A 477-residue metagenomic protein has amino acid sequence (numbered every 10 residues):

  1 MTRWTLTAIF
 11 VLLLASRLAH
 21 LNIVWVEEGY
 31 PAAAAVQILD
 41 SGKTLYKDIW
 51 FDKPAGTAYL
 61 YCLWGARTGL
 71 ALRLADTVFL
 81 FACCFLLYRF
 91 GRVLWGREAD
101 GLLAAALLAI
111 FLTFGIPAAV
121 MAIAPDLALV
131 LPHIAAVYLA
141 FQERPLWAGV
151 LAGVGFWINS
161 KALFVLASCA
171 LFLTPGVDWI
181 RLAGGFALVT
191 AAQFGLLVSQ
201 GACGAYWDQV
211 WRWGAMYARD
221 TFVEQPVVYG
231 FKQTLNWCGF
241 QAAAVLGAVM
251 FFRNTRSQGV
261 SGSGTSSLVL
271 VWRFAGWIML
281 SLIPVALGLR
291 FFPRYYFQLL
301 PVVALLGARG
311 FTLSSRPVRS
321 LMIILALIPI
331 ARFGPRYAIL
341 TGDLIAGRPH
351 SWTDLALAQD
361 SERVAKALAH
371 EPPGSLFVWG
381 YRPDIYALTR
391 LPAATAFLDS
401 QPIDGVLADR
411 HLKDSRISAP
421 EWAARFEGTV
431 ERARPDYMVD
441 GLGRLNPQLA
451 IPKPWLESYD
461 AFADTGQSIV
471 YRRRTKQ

Functional and structural regions predicted by a protein language model:
V11, L74-G96, A135: Transmembrane-helix motifs of polytopic, lipid-linked glycan transferases
L13-A15, A135, L139, P145-S160 (+3 more regions): Membrane-interface alpha helices of multi-pass inner-membrane proteins
L18-N22, P54, A58, G69-R73 (+3 more regions): Aromatic- and kink-enriched transmembrane "portal" helix at the membrane-lumen/periplasm boundary that abuts
K53, A162-L163, L171, Q200 (+1 more regions): Extracytoplasmic
L87-F114, V130-L131, W147, W272: Transmembrane-helix signature of polytopic, membrane-embedded enzymes that assemble or transfer cell-envelope glycans
A128, H133-W147, G239-T255, G259 (+2 more regions): Membrane-interface transmembrane helices that cradle and orient dolichyl/undecaprenyl
F164, G288-R316: Hydrophobic/aromatic-rich transmembrane helices and adjacent perimembrane loops
V165-A187, F251-R256, V260, G264 (+2 more regions): Perimembrane helix-loop-helix junctions
